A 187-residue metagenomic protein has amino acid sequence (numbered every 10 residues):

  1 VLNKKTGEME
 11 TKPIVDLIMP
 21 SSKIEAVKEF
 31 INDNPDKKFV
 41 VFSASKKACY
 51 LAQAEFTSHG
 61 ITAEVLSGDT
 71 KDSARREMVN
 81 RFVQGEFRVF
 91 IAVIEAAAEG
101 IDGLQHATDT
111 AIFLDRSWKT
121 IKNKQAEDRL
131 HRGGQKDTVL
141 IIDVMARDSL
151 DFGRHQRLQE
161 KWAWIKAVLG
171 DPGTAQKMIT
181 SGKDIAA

Functional and structural regions predicted by a protein language model:
V1-G103, P172-A187: Conserved Helicase C-terminal RecA-like lobe
D36-K38, T108, T138: A general structural motif
A44, G68, R116, V144-A146: Cofactor-binding loop segments of dinucleotide-utilizing enzymes, especially the Rossmann-like FAD- and NAD(P)+-binding
A52-A54, D102-H106, K124-Q125, H155-Q156: Short amphipathic alpha-helical segments
Q84, H106, R132-Q135: Solvent-exposed polar/charged
F90, T110-A111, L130: Short, well-ordered beta-strand core segments
D102-R116, L140-D143: A short beta-strand element within the Helicase C-terminal
W118-A187: A conserved SF2-helicase RecA2
